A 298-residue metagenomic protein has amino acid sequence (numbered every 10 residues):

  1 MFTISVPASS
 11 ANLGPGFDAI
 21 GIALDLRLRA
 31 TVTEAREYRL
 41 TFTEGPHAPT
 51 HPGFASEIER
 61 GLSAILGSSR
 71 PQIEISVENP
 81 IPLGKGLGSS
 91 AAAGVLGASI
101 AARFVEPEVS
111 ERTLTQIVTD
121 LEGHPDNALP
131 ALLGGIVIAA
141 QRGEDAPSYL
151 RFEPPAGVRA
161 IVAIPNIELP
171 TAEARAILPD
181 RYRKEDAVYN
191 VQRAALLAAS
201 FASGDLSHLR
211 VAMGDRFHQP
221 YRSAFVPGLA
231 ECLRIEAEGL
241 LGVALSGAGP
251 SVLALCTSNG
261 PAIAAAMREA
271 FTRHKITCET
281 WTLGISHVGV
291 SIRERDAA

Functional and structural regions predicted by a protein language model:
M1-K85, R103, P107-E111, S286-A298: ATP-binding N-lobe of GHMP and related small-molecule kinases
S10-N12, G21-L24, G67-S68, G86 (+7 more regions): Solvent-exposed alpha-helices and their adjacent loops that cap or buttress functional pockets in soluble metabolic
L26, L87-V109, L132-V137: DPxDG-like acidic metal-binding loop motif
L26, R36, G135, I164-L169 (+3 more regions): Glycine-rich beta-alpha junction loops
E34, Q141, P165, A254-S258: Short beta-strand-to-loop capping motifs
V109-V158, A224, V243-L245, G249-L253: Alpha/beta catalytic cores of group-transfer enzymes, especially the acyltransferase/condensing modules of polyketide
I161-A224: Active-site rim beta-loop-alpha module in soluble metabolic enzymes
F201-A298: Glycine-rich, charge-dense phosphate/pyrophosphate-binding loop(s) and the adjacent flexible "lid"/catalytic subdomain
